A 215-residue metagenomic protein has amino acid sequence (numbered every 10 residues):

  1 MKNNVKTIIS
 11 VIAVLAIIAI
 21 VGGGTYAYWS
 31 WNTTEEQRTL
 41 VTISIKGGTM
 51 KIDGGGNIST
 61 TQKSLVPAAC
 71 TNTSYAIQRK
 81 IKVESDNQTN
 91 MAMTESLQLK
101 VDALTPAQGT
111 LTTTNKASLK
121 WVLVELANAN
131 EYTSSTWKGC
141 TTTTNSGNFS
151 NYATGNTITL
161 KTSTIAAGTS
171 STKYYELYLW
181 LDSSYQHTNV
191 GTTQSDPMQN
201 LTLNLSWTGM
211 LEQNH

Functional and structural regions predicted by a protein language model:
K2-C70, P197-L203, M210-H215: Short, polar/proline-rich extracytoplasmic segments that appear immediately after membrane translocation
I20, S30-N32, T71-T141: Surface-exposed interaction patch
A27-W29, L119, S135, G147 (+2 more regions): Short, low-complexity intrinsically disordered segments
S44-G48, G55, D86-Q88, K100-A107 (+3 more regions): Generic structural motif
G47-G54, A117-V124, E176-L177: Generic structural motif
T61-N72, E131-Y174, Y178: Extracellular adhesion/glycan-binding regions together with long Ser/Thr- and acidic-residue-rich low-complexity tracts
T71-K100, N156-H215: C-terminal, structured domain-capping segment
